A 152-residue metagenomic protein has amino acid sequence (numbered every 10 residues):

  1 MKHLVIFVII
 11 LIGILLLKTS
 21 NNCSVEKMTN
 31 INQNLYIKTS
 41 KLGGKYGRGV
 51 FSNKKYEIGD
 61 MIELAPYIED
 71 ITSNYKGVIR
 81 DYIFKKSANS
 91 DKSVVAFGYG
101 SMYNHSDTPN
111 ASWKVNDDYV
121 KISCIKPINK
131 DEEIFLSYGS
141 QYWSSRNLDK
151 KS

Functional and structural regions predicted by a protein language model:
K2-S152: Conserved catalytic SET/PR domain of SAM-dependent protein methyltransferases, capturing the structural core that binds
